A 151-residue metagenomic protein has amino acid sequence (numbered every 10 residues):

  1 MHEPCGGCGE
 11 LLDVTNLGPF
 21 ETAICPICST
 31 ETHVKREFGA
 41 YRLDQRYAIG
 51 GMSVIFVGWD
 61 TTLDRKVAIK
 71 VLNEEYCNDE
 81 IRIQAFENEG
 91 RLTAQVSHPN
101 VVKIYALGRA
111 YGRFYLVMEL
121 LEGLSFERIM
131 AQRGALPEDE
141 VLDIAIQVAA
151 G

Functional and structural regions predicted by a protein language model:
D44-G51, I55: Protein kinase glycine-rich loop
A48, N88, S97-N100, R113: Flexible N-lobe loop architecture of eukaryotic-like protein kinase catalytic domains
M52, H98-V101, F126: Non-catalytic scaffold residues of the protein kinase domain
V57, R65-E74: Glycine-rich ATP phosphate-binding loop
N73-Q95: AlphaC helix of the eukaryotic protein kinase fold
L107: Activation-segment/catalytic-loop signature of the eukaryotic protein kinase fold
Y111-S125, I129: Conserved short submotifs of the Hanks-type protein kinase catalytic core that shape the nucleotide-binding pocket
I144-A145: Activation segment signature within eukaryotic-like protein kinase domains
